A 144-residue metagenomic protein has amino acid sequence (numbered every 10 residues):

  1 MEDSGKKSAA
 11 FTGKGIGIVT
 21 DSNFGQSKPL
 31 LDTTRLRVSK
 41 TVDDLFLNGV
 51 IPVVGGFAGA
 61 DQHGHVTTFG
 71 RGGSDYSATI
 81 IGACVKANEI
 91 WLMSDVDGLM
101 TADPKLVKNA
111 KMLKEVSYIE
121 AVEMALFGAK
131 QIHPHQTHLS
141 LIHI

Functional and structural regions predicted by a protein language model:
E2-I142: Nucleotide/pyrophosphate-binding catalytic subdomain
